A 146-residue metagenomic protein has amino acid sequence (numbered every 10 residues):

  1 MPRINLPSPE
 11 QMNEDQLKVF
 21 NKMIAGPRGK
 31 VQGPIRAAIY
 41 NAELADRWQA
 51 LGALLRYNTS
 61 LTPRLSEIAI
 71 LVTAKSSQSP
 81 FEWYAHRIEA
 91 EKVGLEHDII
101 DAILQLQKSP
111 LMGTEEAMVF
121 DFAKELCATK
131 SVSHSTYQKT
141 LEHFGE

Functional and structural regions predicted by a protein language model:
M1-P63, P110: Mobile cap/lid helix-loop segments that border enzyme active or cofactor-binding sites and regulate substrate access
G29, D46-L51, E67, W83-A85 (+2 more regions): A generic alpha-helix surface/boundary motif
P34-A38, W48, G52-L55, I68-A74 (+2 more regions): Short alpha-helical scaffolding segments that buttress acidic/His motifs in well-ordered protein cores
R47, L61, L65-I68, T73-V93 (+1 more regions): Conserved alpha-helical segments that form or flank metal/cofactor-binding pockets of metalloenzymes
R87-G113: Histidine/lysine/aspartate-rich catalytic loop segments that bind and position anionic ligands
S109-Y137, L141: Strongly charged, low-complexity linkers/loops
G145-E146: Transmembrane-helix boundary/entry motifs in multi-pass membrane transporters
